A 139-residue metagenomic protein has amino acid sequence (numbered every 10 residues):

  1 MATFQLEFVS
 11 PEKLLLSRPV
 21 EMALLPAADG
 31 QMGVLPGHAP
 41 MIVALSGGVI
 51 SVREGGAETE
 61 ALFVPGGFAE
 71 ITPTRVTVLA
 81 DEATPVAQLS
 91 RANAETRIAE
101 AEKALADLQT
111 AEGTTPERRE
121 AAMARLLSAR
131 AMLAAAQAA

Functional and structural regions predicted by a protein language model:
M1-Q5, A138: N-terminal export/targeting signal detector
Q5-E102: Compact, glycine-rich, soluble single-domain proteins
T77, A83-A139: Acidic/glycine-rich phosphate/pyrophosphate-binding loops and surrounding catalytic core that coordinate Mg2+
